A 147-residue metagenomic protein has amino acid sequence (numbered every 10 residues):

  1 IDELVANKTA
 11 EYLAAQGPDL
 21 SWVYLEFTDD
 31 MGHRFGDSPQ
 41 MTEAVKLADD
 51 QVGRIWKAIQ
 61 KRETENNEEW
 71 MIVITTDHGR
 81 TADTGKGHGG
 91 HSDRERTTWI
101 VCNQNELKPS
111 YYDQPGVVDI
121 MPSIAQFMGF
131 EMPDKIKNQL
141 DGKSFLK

Functional and structural regions predicted by a protein language model:
I1-K147: Feature captures the catalytic ectodomains and active-site-proximal regions of enzymes that hydrolyze or transfer
